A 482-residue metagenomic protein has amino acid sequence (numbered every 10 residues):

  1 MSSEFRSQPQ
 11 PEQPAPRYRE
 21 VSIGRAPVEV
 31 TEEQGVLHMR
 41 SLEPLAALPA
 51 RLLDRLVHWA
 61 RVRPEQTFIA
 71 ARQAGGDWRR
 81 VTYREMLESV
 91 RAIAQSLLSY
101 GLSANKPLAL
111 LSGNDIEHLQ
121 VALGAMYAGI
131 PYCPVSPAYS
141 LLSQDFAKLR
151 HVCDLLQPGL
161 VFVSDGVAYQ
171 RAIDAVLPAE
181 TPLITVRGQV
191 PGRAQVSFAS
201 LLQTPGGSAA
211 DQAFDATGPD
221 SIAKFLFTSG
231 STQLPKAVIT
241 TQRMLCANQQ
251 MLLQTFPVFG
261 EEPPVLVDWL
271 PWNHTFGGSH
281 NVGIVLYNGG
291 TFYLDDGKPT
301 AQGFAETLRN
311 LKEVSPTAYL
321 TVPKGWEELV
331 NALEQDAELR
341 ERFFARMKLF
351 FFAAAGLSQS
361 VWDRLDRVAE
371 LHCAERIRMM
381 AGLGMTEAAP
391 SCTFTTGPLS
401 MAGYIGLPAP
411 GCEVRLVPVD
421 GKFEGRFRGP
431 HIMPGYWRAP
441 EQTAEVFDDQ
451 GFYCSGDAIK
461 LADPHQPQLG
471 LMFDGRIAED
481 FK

Functional and structural regions predicted by a protein language model:
M1-V81, E85-Y100, A104, A122 (+2 more regions): N-lobe entry segment of adenylate-forming
S2-V21, Y127-Q203: Structural core segment of the AMP-binding/adenylate-forming
P64-T67, I184-V186, V190-F227, Q233-L234 (+1 more regions): Conserved pre-ATP/AMP-binding loop-to-beta segment of ANL
E65, I69-Q120, S140-R150, F198-G206 (+1 more regions): Conserved AMP-binding/adenylate-forming core of the ANL superfamily
R79-R84, F214-T217, A223-Q250: Conserved AMP-binding A3 loop
L110, F256-P299, L311, T321: Conserved AMP-binding loop of ANL adenylate-forming enzymes
Q144-F146, D154, G166-Y169, I173-A194 (+3 more regions): Conserved adenylate-forming
P418, F423-K482: Conserved ATP-binding/catalytic segment of the ANL
